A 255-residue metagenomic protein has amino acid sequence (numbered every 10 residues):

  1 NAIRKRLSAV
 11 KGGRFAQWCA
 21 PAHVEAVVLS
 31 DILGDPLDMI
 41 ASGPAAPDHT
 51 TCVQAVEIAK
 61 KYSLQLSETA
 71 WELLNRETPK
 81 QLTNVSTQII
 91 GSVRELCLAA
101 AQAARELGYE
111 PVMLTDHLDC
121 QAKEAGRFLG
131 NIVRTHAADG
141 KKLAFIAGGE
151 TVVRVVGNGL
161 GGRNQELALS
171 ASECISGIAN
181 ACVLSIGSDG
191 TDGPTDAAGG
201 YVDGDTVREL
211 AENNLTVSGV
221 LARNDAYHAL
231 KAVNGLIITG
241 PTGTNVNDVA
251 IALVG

Functional and structural regions predicted by a protein language model:
N1-S63, G235: A glycine/threonine-rich phosphate-anchoring loop and its flanking beta-alpha core in nucleotide/phosphate-binding
A2-L7, I32, T151-V153, G187-D192 (+1 more regions): Acidic, glycine-rich active-site loops and adjacent beta-strand->loop/helix elements that engage anionic groups
S8-A9, A16-A22, D31-L33, D38-I40 (+6 more regions): Solvent-exposed alpha-helices and their adjacent loops that cap or buttress functional pockets in soluble metabolic
P47-F128, I132, A137: Accessory alpha-helical/coil subdomains and C-terminal extensions that flank or cap enzyme catalytic cores
D48-S63, G157-V183: Gly/Ser/Thr-rich active-site loops/lids in small-molecule metabolic enzymes that frequently grip phosphoryl groups
A122-I132, V153-L167, G193-Y201: Short glycine/threonine-rich loop-to-helix capping motif typified by GTGT followed within a few residues by an Asp-Pro
L169-G255: Internal helix-turn-beta structural module
